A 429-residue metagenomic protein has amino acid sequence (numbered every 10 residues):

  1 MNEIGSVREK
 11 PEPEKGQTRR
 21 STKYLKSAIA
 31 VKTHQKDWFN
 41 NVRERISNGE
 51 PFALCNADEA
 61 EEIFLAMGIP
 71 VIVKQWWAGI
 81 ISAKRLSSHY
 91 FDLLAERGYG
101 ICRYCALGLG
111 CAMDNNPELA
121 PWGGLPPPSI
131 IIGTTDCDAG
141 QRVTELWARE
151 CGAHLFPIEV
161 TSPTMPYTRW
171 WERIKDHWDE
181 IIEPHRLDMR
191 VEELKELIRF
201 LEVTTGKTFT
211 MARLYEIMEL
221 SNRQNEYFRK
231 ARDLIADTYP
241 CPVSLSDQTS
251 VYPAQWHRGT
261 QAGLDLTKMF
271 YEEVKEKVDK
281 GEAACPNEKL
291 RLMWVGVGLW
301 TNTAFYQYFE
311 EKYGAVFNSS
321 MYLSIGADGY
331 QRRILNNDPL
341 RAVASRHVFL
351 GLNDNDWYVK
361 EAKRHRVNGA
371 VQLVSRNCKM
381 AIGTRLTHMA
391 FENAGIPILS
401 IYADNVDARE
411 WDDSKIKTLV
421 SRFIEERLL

Functional and structural regions predicted by a protein language model:
N2-L54, L187-A327: A charged, amphipathic alpha-helical module
G16-K23, Y90-G110, W256-D265, G326-N353: Acidic/glycine-enriched edge-of-secondary-structure segments
F52-I130, T135-T144, A148: An N-terminal, globular interaction/scaffold subdomain
D58, L65-L94, M293-V359: Redox- and metal-dependent alpha/beta enzyme cores, enriched for Fe-S-associated oxidoreductases and cofactor-handling
P117-A120, V348-R366, I382-G383: A short, acidic, amphipathic alpha-helical segment used as a generic capping/interface helix at domain edges
G124-A212, E216, L220-K230: Internal, well-ordered alpha/beta segment that forms a basic, Gly-enriched binding/recognition surface
P128, A362, R366-Q372: Proline-aspartate-enriched helix->loop->beta-strand connector
E361, T387-E392, I398-L429: C-terminal regions of proteins
